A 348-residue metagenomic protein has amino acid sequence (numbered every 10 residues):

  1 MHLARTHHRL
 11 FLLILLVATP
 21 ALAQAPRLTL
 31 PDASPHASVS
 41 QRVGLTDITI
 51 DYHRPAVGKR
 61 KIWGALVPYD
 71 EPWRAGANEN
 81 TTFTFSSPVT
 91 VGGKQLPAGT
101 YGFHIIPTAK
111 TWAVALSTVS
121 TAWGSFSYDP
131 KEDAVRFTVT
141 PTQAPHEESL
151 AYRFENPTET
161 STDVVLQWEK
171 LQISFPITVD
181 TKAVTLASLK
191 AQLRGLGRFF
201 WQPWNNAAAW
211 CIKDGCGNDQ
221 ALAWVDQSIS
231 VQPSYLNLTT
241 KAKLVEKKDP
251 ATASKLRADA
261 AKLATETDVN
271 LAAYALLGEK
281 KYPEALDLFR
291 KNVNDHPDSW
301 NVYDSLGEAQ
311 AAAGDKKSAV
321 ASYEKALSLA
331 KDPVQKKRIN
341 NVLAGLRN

Functional and structural regions predicted by a protein language model:
H2-F11: Bacterial N-terminal signal peptides that target proteins for export
A18-P20: N-terminal signal peptide c-region/cleavage motif recognized by signal peptidases
L30-G58: N-terminal targeting signals for Sec/Tat export/insertion, comprising classic cleavable signal peptides
D47-A98, H104-P203, Q232: Extended, well-structured beta-strand/loop surface patches that form recognition or cofactor-anchoring regions within
Q192-R194, R198-Q227, T239-S305: Alpha-helical adaptor scaffolds
P233-S234, T265, P297, K331-D332: Helix-capping and short linker residues that terminate individual alpha-solenoid repeat units
E266, A275, V320-N348: Terminal, low-structured helical/coil segments at or just beyond the last alpha-helical repeat
